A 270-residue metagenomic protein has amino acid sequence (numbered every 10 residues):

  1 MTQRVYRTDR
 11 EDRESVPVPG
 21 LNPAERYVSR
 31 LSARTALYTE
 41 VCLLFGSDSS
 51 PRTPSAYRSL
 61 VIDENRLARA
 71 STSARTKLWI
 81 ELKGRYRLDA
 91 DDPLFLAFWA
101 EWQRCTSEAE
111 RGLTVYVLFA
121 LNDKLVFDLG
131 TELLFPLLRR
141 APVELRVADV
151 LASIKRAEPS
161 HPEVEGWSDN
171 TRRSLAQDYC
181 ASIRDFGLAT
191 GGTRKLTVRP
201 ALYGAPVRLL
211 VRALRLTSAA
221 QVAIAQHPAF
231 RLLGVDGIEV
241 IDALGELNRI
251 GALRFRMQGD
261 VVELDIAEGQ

Functional and structural regions predicted by a protein language model:
T2-P136, L145: Eukaryotic partner-binding/assembly regions in large regulatory complexes
G46-S49, R140-L145, L214-A225: Short capping segments at the starts of secondary-structure elements
R58-E64, D149, I154, P228: A general structural motif at alpha-helix termini
A70-L78, D169-D185, G234-E246: Short amphipathic alpha-helical interaction segments
L121, L125-L129, R140-D149, N170 (+2 more regions): Short, well-structured alpha-helical interface segments that form or flank functional binding sites
L137-R140, E158-N170, G192-T193: Inter-helical turn/loop segments and adjacent helix faces that build the functional surface of alpha-helical bundle
L145-P162: DNA-recognition alpha helix
R184-G269: Accessory, usually C-terminal, subdomains that scaffold auxiliary metal cofactors
